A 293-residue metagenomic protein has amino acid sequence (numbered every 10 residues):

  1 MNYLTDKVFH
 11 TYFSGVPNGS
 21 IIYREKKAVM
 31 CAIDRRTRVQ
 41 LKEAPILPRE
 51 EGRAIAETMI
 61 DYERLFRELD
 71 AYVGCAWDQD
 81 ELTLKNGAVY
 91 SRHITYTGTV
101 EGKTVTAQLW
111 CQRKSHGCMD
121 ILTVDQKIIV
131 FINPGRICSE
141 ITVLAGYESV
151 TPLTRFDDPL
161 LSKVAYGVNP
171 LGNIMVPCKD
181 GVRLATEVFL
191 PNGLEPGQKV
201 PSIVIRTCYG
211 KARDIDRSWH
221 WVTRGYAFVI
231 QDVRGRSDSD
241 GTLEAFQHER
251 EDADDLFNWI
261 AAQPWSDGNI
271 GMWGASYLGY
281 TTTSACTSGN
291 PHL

Functional and structural regions predicted by a protein language model:
M1-I33: N-terminal cleavable signal peptides for secretion/export
L4, V16, E43-T106: Solvent-exposed helix/loop surface patches that form functional interfaces
F156-Q198: N-terminal cap/lid segment of alpha/beta-hydrolase-fold proteins
E187-L190, G197-C208, G271: Short beta-strand element of the alpha/beta-hydrolase
R213-Q231: Short amphipathic alpha-helix adjacent to the substrate-entry channel of hydrolases
I215, G235-A245: Glycine-rich "HGGG/HGxG" loop immediately N-terminal to the catalytic nucleophile of the alpha/beta-hydrolase
D216, N258-L293: Primarily recognizes the serine-hydrolase "nucleophile elbow" in alpha/beta-hydrolase and SGNH/GDSL folds
E244-P264: Alpha/beta-hydrolase active-site loop
